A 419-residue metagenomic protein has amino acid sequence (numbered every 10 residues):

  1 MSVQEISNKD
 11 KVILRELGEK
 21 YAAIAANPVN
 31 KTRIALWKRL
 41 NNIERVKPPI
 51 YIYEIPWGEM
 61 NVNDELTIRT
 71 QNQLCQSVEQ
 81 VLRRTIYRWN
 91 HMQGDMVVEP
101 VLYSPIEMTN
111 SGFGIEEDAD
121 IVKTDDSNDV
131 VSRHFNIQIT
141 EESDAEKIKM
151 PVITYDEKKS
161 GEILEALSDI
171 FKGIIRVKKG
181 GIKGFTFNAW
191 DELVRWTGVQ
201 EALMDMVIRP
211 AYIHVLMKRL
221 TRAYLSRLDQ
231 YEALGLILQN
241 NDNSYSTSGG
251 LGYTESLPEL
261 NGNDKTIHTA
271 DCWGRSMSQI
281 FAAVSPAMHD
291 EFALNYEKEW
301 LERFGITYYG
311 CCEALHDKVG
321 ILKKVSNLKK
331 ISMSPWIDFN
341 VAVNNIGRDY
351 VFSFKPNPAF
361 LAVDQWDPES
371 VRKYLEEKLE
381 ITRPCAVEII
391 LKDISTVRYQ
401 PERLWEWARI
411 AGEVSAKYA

Functional and structural regions predicted by a protein language model:
M1-I55, V62-T67, Q71, C75-V78 (+3 more regions): Active-site loop segments of alpha/beta catalytic cores
E59-M60, S132: Extended, solvent-exposed segments with strong compositional bias
E79, Y87-D126: N-terminal accessory alpha/beta regions
D126-E165: A gly/proline- and charged-residue-enriched helix-loop-helix capping module
